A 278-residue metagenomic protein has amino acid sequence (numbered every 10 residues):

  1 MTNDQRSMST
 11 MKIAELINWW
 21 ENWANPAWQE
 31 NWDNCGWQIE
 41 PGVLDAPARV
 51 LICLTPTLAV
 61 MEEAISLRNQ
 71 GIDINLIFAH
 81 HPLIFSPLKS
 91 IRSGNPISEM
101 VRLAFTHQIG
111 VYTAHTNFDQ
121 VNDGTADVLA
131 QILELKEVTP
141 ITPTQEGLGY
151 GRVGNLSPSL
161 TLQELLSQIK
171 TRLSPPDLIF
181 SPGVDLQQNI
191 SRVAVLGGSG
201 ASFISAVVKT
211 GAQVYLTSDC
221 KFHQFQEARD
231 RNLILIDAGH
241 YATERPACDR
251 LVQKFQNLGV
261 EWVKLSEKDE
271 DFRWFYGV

Functional and structural regions predicted by a protein language model:
M1-S7: Arg/Gly-rich low-complexity intrinsically disordered repeat tracts
S9-V278: Active-site catalytic microenvironments in core metabolic enzymes, especially phosphate/sugar-handling
